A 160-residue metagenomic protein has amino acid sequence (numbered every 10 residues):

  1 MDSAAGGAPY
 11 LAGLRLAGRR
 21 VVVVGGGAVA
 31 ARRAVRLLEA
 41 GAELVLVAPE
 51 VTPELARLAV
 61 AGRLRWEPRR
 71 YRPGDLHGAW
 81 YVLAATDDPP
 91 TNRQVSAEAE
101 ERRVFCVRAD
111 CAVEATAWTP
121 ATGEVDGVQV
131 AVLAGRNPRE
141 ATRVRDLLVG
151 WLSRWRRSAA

Functional and structural regions predicted by a protein language model:
M1-A59: Hydrophobic, well-ordered beta-alpha structural blocks that scaffold small-molecule cofactor pockets
A8, T119-A160: Adenosine-phosphate binding glycine-rich loop
A17-G18, H77-A79: Alpha-helix C-terminal capping/helix-to-coil transition sites in glycosyltransferase folds
E43-V45, W80-P89, G127-R136: Short beta-strand and adjoining strand-loop segment in the mid-core of the Rossmann-like NAD(P)-dependent dehydrogenase
L44, W66, R103-C106: Hydrophobic beta-strand scaffold residues
P49-V51, Y71, D110-E114, G135: Short, ordered loop/turn segments at secondary-structure junctions
A59-H77: Glycine-rich, highly charged phosphate/nucleotide-binding loops
Y81-T86, N92-W118: ADP-ribose/adenylate-binding Rossmann-like module
